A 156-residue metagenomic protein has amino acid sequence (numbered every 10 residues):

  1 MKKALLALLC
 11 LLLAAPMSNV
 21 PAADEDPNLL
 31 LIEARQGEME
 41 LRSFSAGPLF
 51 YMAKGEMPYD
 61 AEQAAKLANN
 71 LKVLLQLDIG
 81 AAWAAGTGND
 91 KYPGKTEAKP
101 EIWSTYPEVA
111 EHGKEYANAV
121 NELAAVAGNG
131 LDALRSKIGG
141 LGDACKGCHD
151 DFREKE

Functional and structural regions predicted by a protein language model:
M1-A7: Bacterial N-terminal signal peptides that target proteins for export
A7-A15: Bacterial N-terminal signal peptides
A15-P16, N118: Residues in and immediately flanking transmembrane alpha helices
M17-D24: Sec/Tat signal peptide C-region and signal peptidase I cleavage site
L29-A61, A65-E156: Sequence context surrounding c-type heme c attachment/ligation sites in exported
